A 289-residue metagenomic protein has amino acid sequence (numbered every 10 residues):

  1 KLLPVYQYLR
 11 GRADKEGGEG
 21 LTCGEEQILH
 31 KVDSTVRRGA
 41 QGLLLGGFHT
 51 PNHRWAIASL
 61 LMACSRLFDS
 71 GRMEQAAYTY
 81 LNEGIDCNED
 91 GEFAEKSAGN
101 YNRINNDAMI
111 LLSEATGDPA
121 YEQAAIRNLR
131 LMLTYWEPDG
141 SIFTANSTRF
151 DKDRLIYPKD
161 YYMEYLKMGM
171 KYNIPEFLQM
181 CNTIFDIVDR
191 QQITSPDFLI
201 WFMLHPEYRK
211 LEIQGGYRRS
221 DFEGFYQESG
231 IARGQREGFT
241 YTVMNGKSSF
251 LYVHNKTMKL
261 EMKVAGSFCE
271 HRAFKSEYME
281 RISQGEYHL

Functional and structural regions predicted by a protein language model:
K1-Q123: Aromatic-lined, polymer-binding surfaces characteristic of secreted/periplasmic polysaccharide-degrading enzymes
P119-L289: Extended polysaccharide-engagement surfaces of secreted carbohydrate-active enzymes
